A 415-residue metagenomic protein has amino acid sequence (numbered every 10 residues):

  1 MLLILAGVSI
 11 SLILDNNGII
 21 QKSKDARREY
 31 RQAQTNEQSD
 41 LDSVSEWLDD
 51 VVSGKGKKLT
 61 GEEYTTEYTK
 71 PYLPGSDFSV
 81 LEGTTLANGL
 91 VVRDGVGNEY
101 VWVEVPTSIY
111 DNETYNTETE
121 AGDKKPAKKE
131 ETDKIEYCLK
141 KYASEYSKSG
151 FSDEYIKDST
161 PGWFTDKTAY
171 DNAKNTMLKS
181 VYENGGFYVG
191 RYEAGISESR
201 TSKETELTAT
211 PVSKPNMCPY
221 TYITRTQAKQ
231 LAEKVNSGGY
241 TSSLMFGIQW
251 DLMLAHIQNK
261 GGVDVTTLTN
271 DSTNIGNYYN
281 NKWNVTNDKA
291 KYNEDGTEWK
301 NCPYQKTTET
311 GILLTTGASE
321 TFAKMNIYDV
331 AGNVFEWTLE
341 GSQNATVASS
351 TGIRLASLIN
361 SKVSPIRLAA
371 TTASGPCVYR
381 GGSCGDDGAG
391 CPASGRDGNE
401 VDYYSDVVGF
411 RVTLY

Functional and structural regions predicted by a protein language model:
L2-K24: C-terminal juxtamembrane segment of a hydrophobic transmembrane alpha-helix
G18-V52: Membrane-proximal N-terminal amphipathic helix
G54-T117, S242: GGW-centered surface loops in extracellular recognition modules
V96-G97, E130, K140-V330, Y415: Short aromatic-cysteine micro-motif
P106-Y110, E193-S199, E340-N344, C384-D386 (+1 more regions): Acidic glycine-/aspartate-rich tracts in secreted/extracellular proteins
D111-T114, T338-G352: Cytochrome P450 core scaffold surrounding the K-helix E-X-X-R motif and the conserved "meander" helix-loop region
Y222-T226, Q230-E233, T241, M245 (+3 more regions): Disulfide-stabilized, aromatic/cysteine-rich ligand-recognition loop
